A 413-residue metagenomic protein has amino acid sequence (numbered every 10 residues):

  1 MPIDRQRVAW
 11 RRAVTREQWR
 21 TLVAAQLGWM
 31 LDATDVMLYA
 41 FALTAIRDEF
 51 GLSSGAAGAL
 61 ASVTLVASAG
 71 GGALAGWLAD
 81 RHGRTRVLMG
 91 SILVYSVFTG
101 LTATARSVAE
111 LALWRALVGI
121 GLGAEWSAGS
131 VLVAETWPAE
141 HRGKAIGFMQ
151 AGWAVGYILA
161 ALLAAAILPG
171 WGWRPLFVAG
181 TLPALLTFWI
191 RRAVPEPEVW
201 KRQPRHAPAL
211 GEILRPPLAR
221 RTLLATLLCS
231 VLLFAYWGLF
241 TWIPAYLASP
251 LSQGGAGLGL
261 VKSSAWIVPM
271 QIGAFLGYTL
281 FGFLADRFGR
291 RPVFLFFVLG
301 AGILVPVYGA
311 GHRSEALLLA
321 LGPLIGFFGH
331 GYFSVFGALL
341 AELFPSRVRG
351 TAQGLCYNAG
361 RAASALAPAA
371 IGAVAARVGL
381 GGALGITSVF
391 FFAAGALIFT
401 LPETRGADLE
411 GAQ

Functional and structural regions predicted by a protein language model:
M1-T34: Cytosolic juxtamembrane N-terminal segment immediately preceding the first transmembrane helix of multi-pass
A40, A219-F275: Extracytoplasmic gate region of multi-pass secondary transporters
G51, G83, T104-E110, P138 (+2 more regions): Helix-breaking motifs and short loop linkers at transmembrane-helix boundaries and internal kinks in secondary membrane
G70-R106, F288: Conserved MFS/SLC helix-loop-helix module at the cytosolic interface between two early adjacent transmembrane helices
L93-R106, L299-R313: C-terminal ends and interior cores of transmembrane alpha-helices in multi-pass membrane transporters/permeases
F98, A109-L117, A316-L324: Paired small-residue
W114-A151: Cytoplasmic helix-loop-helix junction between adjacent transmembrane helices in 12-TM secondary transporters
M149-R191: Helix-loop-helix hairpin linking two adjacent transmembrane segments in secondary transporters
